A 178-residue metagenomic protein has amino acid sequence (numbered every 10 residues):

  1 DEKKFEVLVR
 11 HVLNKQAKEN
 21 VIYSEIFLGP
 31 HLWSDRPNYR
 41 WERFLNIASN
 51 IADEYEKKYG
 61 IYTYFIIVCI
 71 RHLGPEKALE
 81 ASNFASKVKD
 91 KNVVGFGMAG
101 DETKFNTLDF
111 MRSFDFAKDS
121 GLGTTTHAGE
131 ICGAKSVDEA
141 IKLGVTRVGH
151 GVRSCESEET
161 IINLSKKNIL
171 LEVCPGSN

Functional and structural regions predicted by a protein language model:
D1-L122, G133-S136, K142, T146-R147 (+2 more regions): Metal-cofactor-binding active-site regions of metalloenzymes
T125-I131: Short acidic/histidine-rich active-site segments
